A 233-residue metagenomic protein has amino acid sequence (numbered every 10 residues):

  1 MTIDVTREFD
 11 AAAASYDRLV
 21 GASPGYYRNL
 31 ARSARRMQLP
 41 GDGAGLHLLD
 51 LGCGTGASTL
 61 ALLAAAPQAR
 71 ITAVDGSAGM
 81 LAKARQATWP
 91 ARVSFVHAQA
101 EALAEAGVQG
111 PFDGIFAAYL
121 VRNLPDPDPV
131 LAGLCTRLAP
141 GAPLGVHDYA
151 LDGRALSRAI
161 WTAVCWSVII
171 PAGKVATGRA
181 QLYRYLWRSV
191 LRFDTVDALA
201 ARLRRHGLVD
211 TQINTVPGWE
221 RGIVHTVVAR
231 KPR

Functional and structural regions predicted by a protein language model:
M1-G41, A57-A61, K83: Conserved class I S-adenosyl-L-methionine
V20, L151-R202, T215-V216: C-terminal alpha-helical "lid/dimerization" subdomain adjacent to the S-adenosyl-L-methionine
H47-L103: Class I SAM-dependent methyltransferase SAM/SAH-binding core
E101-I115: A short acidic, Gly/Pro-enriched loop at the edge of an enzyme's catalytic core that lines a small-molecule cofactor
D113-P127: A short SAM/SAH-binding and catalytic strip from SAM-dependent methyltransferases
D128-P143: A short glycine-rich, Lys/Arg-flanked "PGG" loop and its adjoining helix->strand segment in the class I
H206-V209, T215-R233: Core SAM-dependent methyltransferase catalytic element
